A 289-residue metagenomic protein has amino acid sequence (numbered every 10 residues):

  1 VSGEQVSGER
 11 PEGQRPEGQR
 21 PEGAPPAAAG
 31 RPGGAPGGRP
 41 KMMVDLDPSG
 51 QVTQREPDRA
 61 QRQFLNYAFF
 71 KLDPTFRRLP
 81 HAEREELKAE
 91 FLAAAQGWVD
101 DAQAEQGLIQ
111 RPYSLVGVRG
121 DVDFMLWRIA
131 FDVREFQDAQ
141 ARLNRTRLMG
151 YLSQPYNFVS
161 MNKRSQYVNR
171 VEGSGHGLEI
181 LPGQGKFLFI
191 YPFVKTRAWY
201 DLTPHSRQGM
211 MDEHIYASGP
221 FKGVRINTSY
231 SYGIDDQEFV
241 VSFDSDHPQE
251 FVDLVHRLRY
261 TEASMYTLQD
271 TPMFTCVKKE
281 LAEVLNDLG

Functional and structural regions predicted by a protein language model:
S2, E22, A104, F131-F158 (+2 more regions): An amphipathic, aromatic/His-enriched active-site/gating alpha helix that lines ligand/cofactor pockets
S2-E4, R10, R15-D100, F131-F136 (+4 more regions): Short S/T/G/P-rich N-terminal loop/turn motif that feeds into the first structured element of a domain
Q54-R55, Q110-V116, L143-R145, G177-L178 (+1 more regions): Catalytic micro-motifs at enzyme active sites that drive phosphoryl/nucleotidyl and oxygen chemistry
Q63-L65, V122-F124, K186-L188, Q237-V240: Short, surface-exposed beta-edge/turn micro-motifs
F70-K71, S114-L115, M125-F131, A139-R142 (+4 more regions): A structural feature that tracks compact, well-ordered secondary-structure segments with a strong bias toward
A95-V122, Q154-R164, I215-V240, L254 (+1 more regions): Short, glycine- and small/hydrophobic-rich beta-strand elements in well-ordered beta-sheets
V116-V118, E135, L148-G150, I180-P182: Short, charge-rich binding segments
